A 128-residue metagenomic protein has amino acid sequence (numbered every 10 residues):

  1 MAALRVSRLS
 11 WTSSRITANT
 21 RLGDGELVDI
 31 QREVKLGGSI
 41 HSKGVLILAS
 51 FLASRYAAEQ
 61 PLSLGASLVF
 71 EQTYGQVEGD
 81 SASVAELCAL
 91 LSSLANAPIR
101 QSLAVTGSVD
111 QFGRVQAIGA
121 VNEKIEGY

Functional and structural regions predicted by a protein language model:
M1, S14-Y128: Peripheral, non-AAA+ core regions of ATP-driven protein-machinery
M1-S7: Catalytic or ion-coupling anion/metal-binding cores of large enzyme and transporter domains
L9-S13: Short, flexible loop/turn motifs enriched in small residues
